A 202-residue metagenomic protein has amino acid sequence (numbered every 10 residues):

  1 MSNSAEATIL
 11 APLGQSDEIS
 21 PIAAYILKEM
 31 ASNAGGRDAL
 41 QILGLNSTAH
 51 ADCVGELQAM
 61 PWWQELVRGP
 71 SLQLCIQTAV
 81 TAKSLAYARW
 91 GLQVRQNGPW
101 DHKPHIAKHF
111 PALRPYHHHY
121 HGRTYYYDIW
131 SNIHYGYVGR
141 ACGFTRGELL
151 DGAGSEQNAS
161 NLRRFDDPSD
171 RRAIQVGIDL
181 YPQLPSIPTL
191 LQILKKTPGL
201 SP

Functional and structural regions predicted by a protein language model:
M1-I133, Y137, T145-E148: Glycine-rich short-loop/terminal segments
S16, A24, G152-P202: Active-site or metal-binding loop neighborhoods of secreted/extracellular toxin and effector enzymes
Y137-A141, D179: Short glycine/serine- and small hydrophobic-enriched flexible loop segments
C142-G147, Q183-S186: Short helix-capping/linker segments at secondary-structure and domain boundaries
